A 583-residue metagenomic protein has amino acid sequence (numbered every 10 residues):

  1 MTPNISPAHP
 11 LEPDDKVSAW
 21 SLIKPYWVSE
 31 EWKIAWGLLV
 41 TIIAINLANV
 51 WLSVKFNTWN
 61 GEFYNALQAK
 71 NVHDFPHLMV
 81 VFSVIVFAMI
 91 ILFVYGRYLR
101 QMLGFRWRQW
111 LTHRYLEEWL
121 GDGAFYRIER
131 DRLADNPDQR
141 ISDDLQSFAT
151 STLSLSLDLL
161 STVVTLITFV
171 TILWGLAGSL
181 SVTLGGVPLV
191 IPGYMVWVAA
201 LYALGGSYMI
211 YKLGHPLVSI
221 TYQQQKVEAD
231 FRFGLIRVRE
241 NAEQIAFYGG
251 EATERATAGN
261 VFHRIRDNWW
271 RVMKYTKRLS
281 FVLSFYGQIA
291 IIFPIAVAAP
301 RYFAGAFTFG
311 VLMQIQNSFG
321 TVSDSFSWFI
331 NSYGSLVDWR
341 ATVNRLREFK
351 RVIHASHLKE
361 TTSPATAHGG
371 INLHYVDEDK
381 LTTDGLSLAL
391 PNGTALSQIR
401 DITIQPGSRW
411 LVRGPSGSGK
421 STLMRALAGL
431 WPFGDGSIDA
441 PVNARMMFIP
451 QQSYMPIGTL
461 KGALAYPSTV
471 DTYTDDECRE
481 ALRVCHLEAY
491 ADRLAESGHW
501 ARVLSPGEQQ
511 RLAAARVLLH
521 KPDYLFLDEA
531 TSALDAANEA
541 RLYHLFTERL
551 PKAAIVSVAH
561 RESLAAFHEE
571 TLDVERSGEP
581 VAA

Functional and structural regions predicted by a protein language model:
M1-S53, T58, E62-F82, G96 (+6 more regions): Membrane-integrated ABC transporters
T41-A44, A48, A88-L92, D158-V187 (+4 more regions): A hydrophobic transmembrane-helix motif
L133-A134, F247, K350-W410, S437-V442 (+2 more regions): Primarily ABC-family ATPase nucleotide-binding module
G214-V218, A229, A246-G250, A256 (+3 more regions): Cytosolic ends of transmembrane helices, especially the final helix of ABC transmembrane type-1 domains
P216-R271, T361-A365: Loop segments that connect adjacent transmembrane helices in multi-pass transporters
A428: Helix-to-loop junction immediately C-terminal to a conserved catalytic motif
S453-H499: Conserved "ABC signature" C-loop
A463, A495-A583: ABC-family ATPase nucleotide-binding domain "signature/switch" substructure
